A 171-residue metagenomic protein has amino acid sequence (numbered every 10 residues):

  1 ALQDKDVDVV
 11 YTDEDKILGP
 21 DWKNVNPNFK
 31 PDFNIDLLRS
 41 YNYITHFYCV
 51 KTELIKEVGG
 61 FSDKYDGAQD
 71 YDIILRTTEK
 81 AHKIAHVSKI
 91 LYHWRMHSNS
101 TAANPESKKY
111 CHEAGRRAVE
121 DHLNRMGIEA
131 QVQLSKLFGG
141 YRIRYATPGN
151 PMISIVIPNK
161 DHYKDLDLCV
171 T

Functional and structural regions predicted by a protein language model:
A1-V25, E53, S88, R95-H97: Conserved donor NDP-sugar-binding/catalytic core segment of glycosyltransferases
K23-E53, D66: A recurrent flexible, glycine/aromatic-enriched loop bordering the glycosyltransferase active site that acts as
L37-Y43, A103-Y110: Acyl-group handling in specialized metabolite and lipid biosynthesis
G59-L75, Y110: Donor nucleotide-sugar recognition loop
D63-Y65, L75-R95, N99-T101, R116-F138 (+2 more regions): Catalytic donor-sugar/metal-binding loop of nucleotide-sugar-dependent glycosyltransferases
D72, P151-V156: Cell-envelope/extracellular polymer assembly enzymes that use nucleotide-activated donors
H162-T171: Short, well-formed alpha-helical segments that are part of the catalytic scaffolds of diverse glycosyltransferases
